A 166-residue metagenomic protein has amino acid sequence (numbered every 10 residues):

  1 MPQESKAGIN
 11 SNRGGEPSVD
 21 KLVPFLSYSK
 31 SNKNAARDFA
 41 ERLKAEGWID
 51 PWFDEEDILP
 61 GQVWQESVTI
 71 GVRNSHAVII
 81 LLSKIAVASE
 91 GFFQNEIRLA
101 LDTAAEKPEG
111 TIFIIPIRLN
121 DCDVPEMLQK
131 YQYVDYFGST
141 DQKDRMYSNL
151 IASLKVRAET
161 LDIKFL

Functional and structural regions predicted by a protein language model:
M1-L81, I85, L101-I112, Q142 (+1 more regions): Conserved N-terminal substructure of TIR/SEFIR domains
F39, Q129-K130: Short coil/turn segments at secondary-structure boundaries
E55, R118-N120, F137: Residues at the C-termini of beta-strands that transition into short coil/loop
W64, E90-F92, G138: Short, solvent-exposed loop/turn segments at secondary-structure boundaries
I79, I115-I117, V134: Hydrophobic/aromatic beta-strand patches that form the interior of the parallel beta-sheet core in alpha/beta enzyme
V87-Q94, C122-Q129, K143: Switch/connector loops and helix/strand junctions flanking conserved nucleotide-binding motifs in nucleotide-processing
S89-L119: Membrane-associated lipid acylation/remodeling enzymes share a hydrophobic transmembrane-juxtamembrane segment
K130-Y136: Active-site regions of enzymes building and remodeling cell-envelope glycoconjugates
